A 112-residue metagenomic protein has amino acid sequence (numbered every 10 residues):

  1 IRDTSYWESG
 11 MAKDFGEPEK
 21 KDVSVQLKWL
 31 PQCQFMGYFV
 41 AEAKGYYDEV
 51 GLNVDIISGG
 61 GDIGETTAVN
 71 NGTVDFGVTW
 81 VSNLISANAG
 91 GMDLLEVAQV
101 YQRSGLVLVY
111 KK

Functional and structural regions predicted by a protein language model:
I1-K112: Short, glycine-/small- and polar/acidic-enriched structural segments that line small-molecule recognition paths
